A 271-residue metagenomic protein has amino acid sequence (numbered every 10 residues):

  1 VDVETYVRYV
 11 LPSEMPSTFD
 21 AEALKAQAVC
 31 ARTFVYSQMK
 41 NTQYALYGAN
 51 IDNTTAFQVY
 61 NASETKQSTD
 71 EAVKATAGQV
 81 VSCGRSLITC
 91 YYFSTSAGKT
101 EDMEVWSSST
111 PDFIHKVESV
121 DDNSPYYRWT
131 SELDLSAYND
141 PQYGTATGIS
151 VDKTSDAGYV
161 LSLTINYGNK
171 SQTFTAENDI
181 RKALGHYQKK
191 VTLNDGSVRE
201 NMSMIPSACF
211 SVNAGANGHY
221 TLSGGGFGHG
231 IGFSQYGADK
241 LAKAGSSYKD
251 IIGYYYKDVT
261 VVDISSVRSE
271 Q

Functional and structural regions predicted by a protein language model:
V1-Q271: Conserved, single-site charged/polar hotspot
